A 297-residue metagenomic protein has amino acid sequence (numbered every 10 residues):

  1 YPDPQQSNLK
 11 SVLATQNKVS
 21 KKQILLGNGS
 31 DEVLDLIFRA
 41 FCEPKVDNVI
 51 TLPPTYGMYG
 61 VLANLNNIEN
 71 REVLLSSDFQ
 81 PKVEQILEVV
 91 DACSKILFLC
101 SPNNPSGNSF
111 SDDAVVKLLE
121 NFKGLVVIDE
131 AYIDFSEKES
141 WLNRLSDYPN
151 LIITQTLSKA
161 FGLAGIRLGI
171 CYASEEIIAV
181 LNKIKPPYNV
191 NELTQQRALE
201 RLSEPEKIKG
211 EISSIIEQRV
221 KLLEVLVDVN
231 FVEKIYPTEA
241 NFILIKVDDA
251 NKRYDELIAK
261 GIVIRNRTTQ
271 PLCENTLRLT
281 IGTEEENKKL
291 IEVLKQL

Functional and structural regions predicted by a protein language model:
Y1-V12, G27-N28, P102, V190: A structural motif shared across PLP-dependent enzymes of the aminotransferase-like
Q5, N150-D228, I235: PLP-dependent aminotransferase class I/II
N8-N48, N66: Phosphate-binding glycine-rich loop
P53, E69-S77, R267-T268: Short beta->alpha connector loops at strand-helix junctions that form conserved, small/polar/Pro-enriched
S77-D134: Active-site phosphate-binding strand-loop segment of PLP-dependent enzymes
D113, A259-K260, Q270-L297: PLP-dependent enzyme catalytic core of the Aspartate aminotransferase-like
I215-I216, D228-K260: Conserved PLP-binding catalytic core of the aspartate aminotransferase-like
